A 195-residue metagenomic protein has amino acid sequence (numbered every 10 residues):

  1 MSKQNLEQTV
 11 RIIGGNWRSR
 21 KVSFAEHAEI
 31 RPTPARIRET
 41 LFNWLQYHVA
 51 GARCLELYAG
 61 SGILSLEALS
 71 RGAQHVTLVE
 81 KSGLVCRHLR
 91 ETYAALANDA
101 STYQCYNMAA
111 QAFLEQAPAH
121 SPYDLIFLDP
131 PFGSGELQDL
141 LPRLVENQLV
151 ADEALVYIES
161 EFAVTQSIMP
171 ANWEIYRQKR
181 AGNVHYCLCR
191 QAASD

Functional and structural regions predicted by a protein language model:
M1-D195: Class I S-adenosyl-L-methionine-dependent methyltransferase catalytic core
